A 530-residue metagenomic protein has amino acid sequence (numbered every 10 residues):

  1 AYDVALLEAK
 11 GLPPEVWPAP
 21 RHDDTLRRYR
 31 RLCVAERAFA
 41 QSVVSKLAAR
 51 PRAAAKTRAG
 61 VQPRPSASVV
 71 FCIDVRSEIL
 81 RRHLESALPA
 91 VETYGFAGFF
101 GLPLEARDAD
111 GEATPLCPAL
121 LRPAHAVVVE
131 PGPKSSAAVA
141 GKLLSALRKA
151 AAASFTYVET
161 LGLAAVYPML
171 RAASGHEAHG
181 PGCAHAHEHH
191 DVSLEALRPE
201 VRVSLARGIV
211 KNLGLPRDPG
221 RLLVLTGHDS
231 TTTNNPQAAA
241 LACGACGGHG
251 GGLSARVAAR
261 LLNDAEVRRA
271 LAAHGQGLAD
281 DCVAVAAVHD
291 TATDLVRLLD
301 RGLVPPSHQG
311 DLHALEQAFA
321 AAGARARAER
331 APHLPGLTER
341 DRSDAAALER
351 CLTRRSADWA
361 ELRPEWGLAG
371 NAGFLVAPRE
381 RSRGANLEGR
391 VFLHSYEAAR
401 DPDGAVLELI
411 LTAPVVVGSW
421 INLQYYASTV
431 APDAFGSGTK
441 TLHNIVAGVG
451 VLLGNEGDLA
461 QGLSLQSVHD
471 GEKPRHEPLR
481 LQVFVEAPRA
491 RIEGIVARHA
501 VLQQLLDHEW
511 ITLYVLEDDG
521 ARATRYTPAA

Functional and structural regions predicted by a protein language model:
A1-A196: N-terminal extension/subdomain marker
Y2-V4, R256, R260, V376 (+1 more regions): Short, hydrophobic/amphipathic alpha-helical patches that form generic packing surfaces within helical domains
A35, F39, Q62, V75-L80 (+4 more regions): Short, glycine/acidic-rich beta->alpha junctions
A49, A53-G60, I209-G214, R221 (+2 more regions): Generic recognition of flexible, low-complexity loop/linker segments
I73, L102, T226-G227, L375-A377: Generic beta-strand/beta-sheet core signal
V91-P115, A119-A137, H187-L222, G227-L312 (+2 more regions): Catalytic or ion-translocation cores adjacent to nucleophile or general acid/base/metal-coordination motifs in diverse
L163, M169-V203, V288-T353, V391: Active-site/substrate-binding loop(s) of hydrolase catalytic cores
P306-A530: Long, compositionally biased intrinsically disordered regions
